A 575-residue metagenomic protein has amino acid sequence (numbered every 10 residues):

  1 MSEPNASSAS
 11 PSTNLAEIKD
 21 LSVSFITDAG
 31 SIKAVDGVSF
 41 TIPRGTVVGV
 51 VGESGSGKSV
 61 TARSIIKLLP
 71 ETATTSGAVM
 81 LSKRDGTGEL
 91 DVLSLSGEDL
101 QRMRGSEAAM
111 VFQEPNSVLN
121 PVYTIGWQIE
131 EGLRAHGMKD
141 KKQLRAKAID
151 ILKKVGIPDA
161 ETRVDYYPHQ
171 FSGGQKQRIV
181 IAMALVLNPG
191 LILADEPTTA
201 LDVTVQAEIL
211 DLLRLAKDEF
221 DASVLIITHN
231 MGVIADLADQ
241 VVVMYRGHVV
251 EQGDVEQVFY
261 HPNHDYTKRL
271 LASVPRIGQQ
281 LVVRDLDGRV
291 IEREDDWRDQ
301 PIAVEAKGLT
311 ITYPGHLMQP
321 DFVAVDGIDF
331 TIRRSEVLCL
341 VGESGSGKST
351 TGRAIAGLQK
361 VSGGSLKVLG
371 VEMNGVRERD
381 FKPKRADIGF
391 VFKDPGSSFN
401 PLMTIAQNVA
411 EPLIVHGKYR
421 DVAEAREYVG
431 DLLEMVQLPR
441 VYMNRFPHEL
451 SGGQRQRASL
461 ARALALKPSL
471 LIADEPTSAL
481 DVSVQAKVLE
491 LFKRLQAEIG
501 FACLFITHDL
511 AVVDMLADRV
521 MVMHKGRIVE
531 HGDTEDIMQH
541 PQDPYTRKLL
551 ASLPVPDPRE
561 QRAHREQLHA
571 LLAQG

Functional and structural regions predicted by a protein language model:
T74-L90, G364-E372, K384: Conserved ABC transporter NBD signature motif
G86-A109, A135, E256-P262, L317-Q319 (+5 more regions): ABC ATPase NBD coupling module
Q143-T162, E372, A423-V441, L550: Conserved ABC ATPase "signature" region
Y166-F171, Q175, F446-L450, Q454: Conserved ABC ATPase signature
N188, K467: Conserved catalytic motifs of ABC-family nucleotide-binding domains
V249-G253, H261, H531-G532: ABC ATPase "signature
